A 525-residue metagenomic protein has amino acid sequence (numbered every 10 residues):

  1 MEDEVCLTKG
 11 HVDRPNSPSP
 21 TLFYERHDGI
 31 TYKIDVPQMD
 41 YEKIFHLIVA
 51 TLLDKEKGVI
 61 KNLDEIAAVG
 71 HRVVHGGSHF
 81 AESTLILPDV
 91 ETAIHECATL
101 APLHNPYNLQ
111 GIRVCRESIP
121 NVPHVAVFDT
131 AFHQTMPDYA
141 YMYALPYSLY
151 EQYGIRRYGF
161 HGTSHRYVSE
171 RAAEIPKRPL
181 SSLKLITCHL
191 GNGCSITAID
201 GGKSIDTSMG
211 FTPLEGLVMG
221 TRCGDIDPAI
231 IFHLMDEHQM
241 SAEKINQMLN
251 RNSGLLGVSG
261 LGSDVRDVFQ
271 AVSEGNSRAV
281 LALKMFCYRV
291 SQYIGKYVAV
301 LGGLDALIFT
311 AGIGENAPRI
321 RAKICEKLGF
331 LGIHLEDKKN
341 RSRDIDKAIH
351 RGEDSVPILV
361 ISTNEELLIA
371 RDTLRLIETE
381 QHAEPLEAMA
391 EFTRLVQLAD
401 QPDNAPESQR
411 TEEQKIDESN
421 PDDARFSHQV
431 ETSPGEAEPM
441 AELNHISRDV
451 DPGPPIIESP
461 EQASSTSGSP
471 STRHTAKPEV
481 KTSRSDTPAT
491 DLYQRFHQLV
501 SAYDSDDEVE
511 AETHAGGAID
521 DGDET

Functional and structural regions predicted by a protein language model:
M1-Q38: Short glycine-rich, Thr/Ser-proximal phosphate-binding strand/loop in the N-terminal lobe of ATP-dependent enzymes
Y41, L52-H104, V125, A131-A140: Short beta-strand-loop/turn "lid" adjacent to the catalytic site in phosphate-handling enzymes
T51-I66, I175-P179, I294-D305: Phosphate/pyrophosphate-binding loops at sites that engage ATP/ADP/AMP, CoA/4′-phosphopantetheine, polyphosphate
F132-E237: Glycine-rich phosphate-binding loop of actin/hexokinase-like ATP-binding domains
G254-V258, V265-V300: Adenine-nucleotide phosphate-binding core of ATP-dependent small-molecule kinases
D305-K327: Glycine-rich phosphate-binding loops at beta-strand->alpha-helix junctions
R319, E336, N340-Q381: Glycine-rich phosphate-binding/hydrolytic loop that grips phosphoryl groups
Q401-T490, Q494, Q498, A515-A518: Long, intrinsically disordered, low-complexity tracts enriched in Ser/Thr with interspersed Pro and often acidic
